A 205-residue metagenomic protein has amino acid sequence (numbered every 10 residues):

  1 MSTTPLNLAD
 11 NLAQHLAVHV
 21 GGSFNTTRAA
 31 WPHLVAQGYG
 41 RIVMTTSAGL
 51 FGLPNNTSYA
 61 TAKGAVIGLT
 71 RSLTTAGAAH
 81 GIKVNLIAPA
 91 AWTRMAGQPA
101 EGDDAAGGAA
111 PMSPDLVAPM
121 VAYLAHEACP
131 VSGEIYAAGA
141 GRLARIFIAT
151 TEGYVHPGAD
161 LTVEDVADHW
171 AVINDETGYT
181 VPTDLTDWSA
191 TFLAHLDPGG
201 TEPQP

Functional and structural regions predicted by a protein language model:
M1-A13, N55-S58, G97, E101 (+1 more regions): Conserved mid-core segment of classical short-chain dehydrogenase/reductases
L6-F24, Y39, V43, V66 (+1 more regions): Catalytic Tyr-X3-Lys loop
V18-A36, T74-T75: Amphipathic alpha-helical dimer-interface segment in Rossmann-like NAD(P)H-dependent oxidoreductases
H19, R41-S47, K83-A88, S132 (+1 more regions): Structural signature of the Rossmann-like NAD(P)-dependent dehydrogenase/reductase core
V20-S23, A62-T70, V84, V117: Conserved catalytic Lys-bearing alpha helix of Rossmann-like short-chain dehydrogenase/reductases
N25-A30, L69-T70, M120, L124: Hydrophobic positions on the long internal alpha-helix of Rossmann-like NAD(P)-dependent oxidoreductase domains
R41-A65, T70-A79, P89-A110, R142: Catalytic loop of short-chain dehydrogenase/reductase
A106-G200: C-terminal helical subdomain
